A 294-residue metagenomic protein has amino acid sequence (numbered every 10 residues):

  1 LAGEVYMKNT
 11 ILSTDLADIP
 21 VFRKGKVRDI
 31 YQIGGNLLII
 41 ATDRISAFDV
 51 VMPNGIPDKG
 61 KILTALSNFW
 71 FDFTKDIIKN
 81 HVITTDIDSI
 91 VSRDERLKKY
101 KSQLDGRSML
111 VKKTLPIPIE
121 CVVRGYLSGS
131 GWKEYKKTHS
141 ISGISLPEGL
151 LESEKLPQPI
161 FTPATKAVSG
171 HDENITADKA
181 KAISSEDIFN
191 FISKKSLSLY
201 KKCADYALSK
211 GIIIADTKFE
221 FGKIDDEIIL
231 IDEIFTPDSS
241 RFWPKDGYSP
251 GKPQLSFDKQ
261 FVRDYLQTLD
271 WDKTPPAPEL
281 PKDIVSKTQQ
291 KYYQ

Functional and structural regions predicted by a protein language model:
Y6-T165, K273-Q294: Active-site loop/lid in soluble adenylation, ligation, and acyl-transfer enzymes
D72, L208, Q267: Short polybasic/polar patches that bind polyanions
V123, I214-I234: Conserved metal-phosphate-binding beta-hairpin within the catalytic cores of diverse ATP-dependent phosphoryl-transfer
K137-S140, I144-I188, I234-Q294: Anionic ligand-binding catalytic core segments
S184-A215: A long amphipathic alpha-helix within ATP-dependent nucleotide-binding catalytic cores
